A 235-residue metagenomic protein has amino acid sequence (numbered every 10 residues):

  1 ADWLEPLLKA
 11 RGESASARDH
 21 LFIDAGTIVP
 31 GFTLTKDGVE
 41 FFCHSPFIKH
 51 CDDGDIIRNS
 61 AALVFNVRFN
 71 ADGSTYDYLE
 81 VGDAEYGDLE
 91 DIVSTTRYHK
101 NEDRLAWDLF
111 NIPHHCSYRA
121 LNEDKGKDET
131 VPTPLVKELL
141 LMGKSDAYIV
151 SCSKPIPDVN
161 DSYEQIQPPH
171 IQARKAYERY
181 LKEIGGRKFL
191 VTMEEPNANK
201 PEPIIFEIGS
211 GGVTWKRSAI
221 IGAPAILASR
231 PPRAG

Functional and structural regions predicted by a protein language model:
A1-G87, K154-G235: Flexible, acidic/histidine-containing loops and adjacent segments that form or flank the divalent-metal
F47-S145, I149-V159: Active-site-proximal loop/helix segments of hydrolase catalytic cores
